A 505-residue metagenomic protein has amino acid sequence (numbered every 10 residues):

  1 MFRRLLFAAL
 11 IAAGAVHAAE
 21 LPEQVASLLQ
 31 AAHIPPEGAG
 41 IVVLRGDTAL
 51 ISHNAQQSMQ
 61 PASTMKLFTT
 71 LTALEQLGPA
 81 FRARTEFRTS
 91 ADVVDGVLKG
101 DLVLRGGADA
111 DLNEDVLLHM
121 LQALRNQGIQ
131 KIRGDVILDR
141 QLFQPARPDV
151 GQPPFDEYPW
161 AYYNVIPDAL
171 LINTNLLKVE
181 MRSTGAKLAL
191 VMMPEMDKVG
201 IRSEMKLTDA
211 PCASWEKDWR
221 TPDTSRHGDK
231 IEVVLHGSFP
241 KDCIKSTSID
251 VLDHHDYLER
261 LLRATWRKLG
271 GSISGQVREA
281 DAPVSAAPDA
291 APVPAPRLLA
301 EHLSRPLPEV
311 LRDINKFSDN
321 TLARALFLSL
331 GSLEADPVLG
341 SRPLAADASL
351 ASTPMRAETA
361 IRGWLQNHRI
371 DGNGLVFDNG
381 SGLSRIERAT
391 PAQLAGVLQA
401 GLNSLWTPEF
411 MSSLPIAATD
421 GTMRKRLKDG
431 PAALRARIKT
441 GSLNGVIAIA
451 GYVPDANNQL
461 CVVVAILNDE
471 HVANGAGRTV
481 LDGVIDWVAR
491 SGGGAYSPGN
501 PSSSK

Functional and structural regions predicted by a protein language model:
A9-A18: Hydrophobic h-region of N-terminal signal peptides that target proteins for export in Gram-negative bacteria
A18-G46, I51-S58, L118-Q127: Beta-lactamase-like hydrolase cores
D47, P61-P79, V136, L170 (+3 more regions): Active-site SXXK
L50-S52, N113, F317-N320, F327-K505: Small-residue-rich helix-loop
E75-S90, G275-D281, T407-M411: Short, well-structured active-site flanking segments
G106-W215: Polar, glycine-rich mid-to-C-terminal structural blocks that act as macromolecule-binding/assembly scaffolds
S203-H227, D253, Y257, R297-E301 (+1 more regions): Short, Gly/Ser/Thr-enriched beta-strand-loop segments that form substrate-interacting elements of hydrolase/peptidase
D209-P408: A small/polar active-site loop signature that marks catalytic segments
